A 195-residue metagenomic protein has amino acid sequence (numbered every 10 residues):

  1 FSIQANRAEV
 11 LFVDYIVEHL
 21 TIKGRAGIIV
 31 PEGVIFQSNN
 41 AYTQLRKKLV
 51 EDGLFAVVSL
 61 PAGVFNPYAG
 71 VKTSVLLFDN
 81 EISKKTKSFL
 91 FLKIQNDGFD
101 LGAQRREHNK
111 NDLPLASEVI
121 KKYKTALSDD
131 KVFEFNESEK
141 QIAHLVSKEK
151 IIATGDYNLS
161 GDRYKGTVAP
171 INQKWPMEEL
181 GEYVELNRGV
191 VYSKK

Functional and structural regions predicted by a protein language model:
S2-N6, I35, A103-N109, L113 (+1 more regions): Hydrophobic alpha-helical scaffolding
Q4-F78: Conserved Class I SAM-dependent methyltransferase catalytic core
G24-V30, A56, I94-D100, L159-Y164: Short acidic (Asp/Glu) and glycine-rich catalytic loops that position anionic groups and cofactors
V71-K72, K85-S88, S160: A generic structural signal for well-ordered coil/turn residues at beta-strand boundaries that shape enzyme active-site
T73-L77, F91, D156: Conserved hydrophobic/aromatic beta-strand scaffold that supports enzyme active sites
D79-S83: Short loop segments at secondary-structure junctions
N109-P114, V119-Y123, P176, L186-K195: Short, intrinsically disordered, charge-balanced linker/junction segments flanking boundaries in proteins
L127-S193: Non-catalytic DNA-recognition/assembly elements of restriction-modification systems
